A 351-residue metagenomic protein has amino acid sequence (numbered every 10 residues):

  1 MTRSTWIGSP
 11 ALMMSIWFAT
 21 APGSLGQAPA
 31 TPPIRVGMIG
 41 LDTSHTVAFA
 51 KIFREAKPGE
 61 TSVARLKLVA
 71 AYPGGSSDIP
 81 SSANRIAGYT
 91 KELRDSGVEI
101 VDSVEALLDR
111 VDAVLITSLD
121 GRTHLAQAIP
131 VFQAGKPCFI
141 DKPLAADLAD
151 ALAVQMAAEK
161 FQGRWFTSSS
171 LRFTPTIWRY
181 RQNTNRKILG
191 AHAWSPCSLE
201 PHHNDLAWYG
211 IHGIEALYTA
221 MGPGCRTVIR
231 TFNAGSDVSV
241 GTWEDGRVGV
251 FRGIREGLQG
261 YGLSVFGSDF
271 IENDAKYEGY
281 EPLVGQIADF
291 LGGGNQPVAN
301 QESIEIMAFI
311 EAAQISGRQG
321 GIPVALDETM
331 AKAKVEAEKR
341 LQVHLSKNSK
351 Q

Functional and structural regions predicted by a protein language model:
M1-A11: N-terminal export leaders
R3, L25-A134, M156, K160 (+2 more regions): N-terminal glycine-/serine-/threonine-rich beta1-alpha1-beta2 phosphate-ribose binding loop of Rossmann-like
S9-G23: Bacterial N-terminal signal peptides
A28-P29, V114-L115, G292-Q351: C-terminal helix-rich "cap/oligomerization" subdomain common to oxidoreductases
D102, I140, W165-T167: Hydrophobic residues in well-ordered beta-strands that form the structural core
G135-P137, K142-P143: Short helix/strand-capping hinge loops at secondary-structure junctions that flank key functional elements
L144-H203: A contiguous active-site-proximal alpha/beta segment in oxidoreductase catalytic domains
A191-L258, Q301-A308: Rossmann-like dinucleotide-binding domain that binds NAD(P)(H)
